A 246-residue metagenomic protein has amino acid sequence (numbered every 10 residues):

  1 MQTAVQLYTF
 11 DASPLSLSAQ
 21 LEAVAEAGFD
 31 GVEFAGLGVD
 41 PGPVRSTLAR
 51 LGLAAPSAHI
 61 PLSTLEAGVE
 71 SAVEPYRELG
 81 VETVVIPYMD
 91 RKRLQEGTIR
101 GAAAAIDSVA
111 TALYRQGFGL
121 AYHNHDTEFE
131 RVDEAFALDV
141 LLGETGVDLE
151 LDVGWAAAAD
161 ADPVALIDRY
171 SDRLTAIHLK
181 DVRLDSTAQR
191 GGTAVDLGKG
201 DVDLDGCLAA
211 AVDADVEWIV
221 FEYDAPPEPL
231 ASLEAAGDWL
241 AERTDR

Functional and structural regions predicted by a protein language model:
M1-E74, T244-R246: N-terminal pre-domain/capping segments
T3-L7, V32-F34, A55-I60, V84-I86 (+4 more regions): Hydrophobic faces of well-ordered beta-strands that scaffold small-molecule active sites in alpha/beta enzyme cores
Y8-F10, A35-L37, I60-S63, M89-R91 (+5 more regions): Active-site beta-loop-alpha junctions enriched in small/polar residues
A19, V69-S71, I99-D107, E134-D139 (+3 more regions): Charged helix-capping and loop-helix junction motifs
E26-F29, V81, R115, G146 (+2 more regions): A structural motif
L62-L149, L230: Active-site acidic/histidine proton-transfer and metal-coordination neighborhood in alpha/beta enzyme cores
R115-D201: Acidic/histidine-rich catalytic cores of soluble enzymes
E228-R246: C-terminal helical cap(s) of enzyme catalytic domains, especially alpha/beta-barrels
